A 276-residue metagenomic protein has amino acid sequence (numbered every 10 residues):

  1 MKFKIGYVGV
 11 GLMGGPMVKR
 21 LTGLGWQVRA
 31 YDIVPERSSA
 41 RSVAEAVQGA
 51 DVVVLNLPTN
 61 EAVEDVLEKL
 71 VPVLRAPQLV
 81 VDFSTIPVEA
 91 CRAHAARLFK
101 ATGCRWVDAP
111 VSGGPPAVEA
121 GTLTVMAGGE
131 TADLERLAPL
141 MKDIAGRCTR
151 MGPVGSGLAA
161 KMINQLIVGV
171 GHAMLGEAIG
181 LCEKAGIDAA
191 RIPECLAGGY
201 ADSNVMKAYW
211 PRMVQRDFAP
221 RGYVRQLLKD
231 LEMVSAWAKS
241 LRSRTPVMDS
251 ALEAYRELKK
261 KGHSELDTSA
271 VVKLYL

Functional and structural regions predicted by a protein language model:
M1-V54, S84, P115: NAD(P)+-binding Rossmann beta1-loop-alpha1 motif at the extreme N-terminus of oxidoreductases
M13, W26, G103-C104, I187: Short phosphate-binding/catalytic loops that engage adenosine nucleotides
V43-R105: Rossmann-fold NAD(P) dinucleotide-binding segment
I86-G169: Rossmann-fold dinucleotide-binding core
A120-G128, T149, P153-A185, L196-A208 (+1 more regions): Active-site-proximal catalytic alpha-helix in oxidoreductases
A190-G198, D249-E253: Beta-strand segments within the central parallel beta-sheet cores of soluble alpha/beta enzyme folds
D202-D267: Interdomain hinge/lid region at the active-site interface of Rossmann-like NAD(P)-dependent oxidoreductases
